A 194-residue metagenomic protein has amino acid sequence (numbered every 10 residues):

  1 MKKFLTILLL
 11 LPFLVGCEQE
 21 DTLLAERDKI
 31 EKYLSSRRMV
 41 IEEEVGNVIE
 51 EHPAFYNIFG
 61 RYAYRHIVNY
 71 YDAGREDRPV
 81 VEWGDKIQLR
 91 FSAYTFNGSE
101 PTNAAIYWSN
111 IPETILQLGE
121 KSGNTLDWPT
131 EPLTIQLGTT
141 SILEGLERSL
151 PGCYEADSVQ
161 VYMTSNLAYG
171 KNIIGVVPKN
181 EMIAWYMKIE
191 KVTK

Functional and structural regions predicted by a protein language model:
M1-C17: Sec-dependent bacterial lipoprotein signal peptides
C17-K194: Cross-family detector of peptidyl-prolyl cis-trans isomerase
